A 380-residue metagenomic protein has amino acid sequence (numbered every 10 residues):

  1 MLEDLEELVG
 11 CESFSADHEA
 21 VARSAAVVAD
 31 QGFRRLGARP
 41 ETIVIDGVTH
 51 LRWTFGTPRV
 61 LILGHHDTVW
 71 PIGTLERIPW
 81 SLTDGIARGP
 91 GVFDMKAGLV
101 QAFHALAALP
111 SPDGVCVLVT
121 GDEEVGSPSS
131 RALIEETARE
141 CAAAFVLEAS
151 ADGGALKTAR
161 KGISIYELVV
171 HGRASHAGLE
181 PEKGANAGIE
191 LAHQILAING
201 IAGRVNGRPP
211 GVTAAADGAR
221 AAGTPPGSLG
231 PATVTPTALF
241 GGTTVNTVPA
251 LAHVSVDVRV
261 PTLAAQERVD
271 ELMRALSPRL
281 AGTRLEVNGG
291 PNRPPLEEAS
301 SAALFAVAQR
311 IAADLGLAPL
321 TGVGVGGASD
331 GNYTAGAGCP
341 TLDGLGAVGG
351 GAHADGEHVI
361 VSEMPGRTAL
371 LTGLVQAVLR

Functional and structural regions predicted by a protein language model:
M1-V92, S111: Acidic/His- and Gly-rich active-site-bordering loop/insert found across diverse amide/peptide-bond hydrolases
S13, T42, W70, A149-S150 (+2 more regions): Metal-dependent amide/peptide-bond hydrolase catalytic core, centered on the "pita-bread" metallohydrolase fold
V28, L99-L109, L133, L191-I195 (+2 more regions): Buried hydrophobic packing segments
I45-H50, E124-G126, A151-D152, G327-D330: Short acidic loop-to-helix transition motifs that present clustered carboxylates
R59-V119, V125, T137-R139, D355 (+2 more regions): Active-site metal-coordination/substrate-binding segment of hydrolases, especially metallo-dependent peptidases
L63-G64, L118-T120, F145-E148, V169-H171 (+1 more regions): Short beta-strand segments
M95-I165, P210, A214-A222, P226-G227 (+1 more regions): Acidic/histidine-rich catalytic neighborhood of metal-dependent amide-processing enzymes
